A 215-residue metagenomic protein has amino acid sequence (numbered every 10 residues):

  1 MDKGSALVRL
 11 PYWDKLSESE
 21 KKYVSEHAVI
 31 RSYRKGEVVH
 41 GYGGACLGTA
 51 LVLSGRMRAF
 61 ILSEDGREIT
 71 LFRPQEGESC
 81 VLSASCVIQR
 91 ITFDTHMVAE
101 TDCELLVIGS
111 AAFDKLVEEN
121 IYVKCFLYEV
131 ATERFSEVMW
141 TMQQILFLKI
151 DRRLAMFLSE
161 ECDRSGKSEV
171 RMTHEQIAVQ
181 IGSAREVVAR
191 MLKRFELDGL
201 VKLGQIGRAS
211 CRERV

Functional and structural regions predicted by a protein language model:
M1-I30, R34, A84-I88: Cyclic nucleotide-binding regulatory module and flanking cytosolic helices
G36, L47-F60, Q75-G77: Glycine- and acidic-residue-biased ligand/ion/polar-headgroup-sensing regions
V39-G44: Short phosphate-coordinating micro-motif centered on Lys-Gly-acidic
F72-E129: Cyclic-nucleotide recognition modules
D94-T95, D114-E119, E137-L146, R164-S165: Short helix-to-loop capping/linker segments positioned immediately adjacent to catalytic or ligand/cofactor-binding
F147, D151-A155: Short, leucine-enriched amphipathic alpha-helices that occur as contiguous helical runs
I150, S159-R212: Phosphate-/nucleic-acid-contacting segments
